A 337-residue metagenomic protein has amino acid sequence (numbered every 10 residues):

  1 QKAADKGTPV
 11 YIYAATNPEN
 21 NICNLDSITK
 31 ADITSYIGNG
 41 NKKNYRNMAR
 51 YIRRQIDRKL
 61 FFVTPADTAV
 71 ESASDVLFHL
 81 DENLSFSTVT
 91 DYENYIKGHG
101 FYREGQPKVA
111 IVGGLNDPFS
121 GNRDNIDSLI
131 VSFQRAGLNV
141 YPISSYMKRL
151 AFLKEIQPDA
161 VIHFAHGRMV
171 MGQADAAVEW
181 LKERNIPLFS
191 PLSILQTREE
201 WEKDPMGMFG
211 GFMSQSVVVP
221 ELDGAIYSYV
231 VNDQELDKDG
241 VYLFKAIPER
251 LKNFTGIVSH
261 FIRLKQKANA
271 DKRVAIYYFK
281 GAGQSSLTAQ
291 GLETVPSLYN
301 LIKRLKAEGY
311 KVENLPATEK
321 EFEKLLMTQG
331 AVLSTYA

Functional and structural regions predicted by a protein language model:
Q1-A337: An N-terminal assembly and electron-transfer interface module characteristic of large anaerobic redox and radical
